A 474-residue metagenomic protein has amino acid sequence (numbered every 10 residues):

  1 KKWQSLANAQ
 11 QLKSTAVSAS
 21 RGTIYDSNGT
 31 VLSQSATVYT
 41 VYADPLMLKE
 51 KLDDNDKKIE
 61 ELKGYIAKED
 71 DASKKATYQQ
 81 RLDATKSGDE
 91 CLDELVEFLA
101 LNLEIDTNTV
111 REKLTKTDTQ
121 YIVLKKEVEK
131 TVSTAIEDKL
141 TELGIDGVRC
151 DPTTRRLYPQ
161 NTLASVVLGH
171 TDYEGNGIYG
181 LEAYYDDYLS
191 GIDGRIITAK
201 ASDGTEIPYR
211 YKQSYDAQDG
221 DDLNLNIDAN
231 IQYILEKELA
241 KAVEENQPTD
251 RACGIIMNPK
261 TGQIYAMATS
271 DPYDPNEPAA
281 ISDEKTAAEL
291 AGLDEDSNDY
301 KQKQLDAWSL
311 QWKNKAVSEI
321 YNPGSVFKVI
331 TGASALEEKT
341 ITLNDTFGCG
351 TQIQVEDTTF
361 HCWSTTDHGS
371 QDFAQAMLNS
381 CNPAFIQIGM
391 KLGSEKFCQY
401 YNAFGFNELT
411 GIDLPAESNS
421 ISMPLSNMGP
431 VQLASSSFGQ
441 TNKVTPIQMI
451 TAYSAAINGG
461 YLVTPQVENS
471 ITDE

Functional and structural regions predicted by a protein language model:
K1-A199, D203-P208, K212-Y215, K241-E245 (+4 more regions): Membrane-proximal periplasmic segments of bacterial cell-envelope enzymes, especially penicillin-binding proteins
Q11, Y233-R251, I281-E289: Beta-lactamase-like hydrolase cores
A19, D222, T249-R251, W312 (+1 more regions): Short coil/loop residues immediately preceding or within conserved phosphate-binding loops of NTP-utilizing enzyme
S33, Y39, A201-Y215, I227 (+2 more regions): Beta-lactam-recognizing serine transpeptidase/beta-lactamase-like catalytic domain environment
Y39, D93-E97, L101, N108 (+21 more regions): Solvent-exposed, polar/charged alpha-helical surfaces in well-ordered, non-transmembrane soluble domains, broadly
R149, D222, R251-C253, T346 (+1 more regions): Residues at or immediately flanking beta-strands
R155-Y158, Q232, I421: A short acidic, often aromatic-flanked loop/helix-cap motif at beta-alpha or helix-coil junctions that lines enzyme
